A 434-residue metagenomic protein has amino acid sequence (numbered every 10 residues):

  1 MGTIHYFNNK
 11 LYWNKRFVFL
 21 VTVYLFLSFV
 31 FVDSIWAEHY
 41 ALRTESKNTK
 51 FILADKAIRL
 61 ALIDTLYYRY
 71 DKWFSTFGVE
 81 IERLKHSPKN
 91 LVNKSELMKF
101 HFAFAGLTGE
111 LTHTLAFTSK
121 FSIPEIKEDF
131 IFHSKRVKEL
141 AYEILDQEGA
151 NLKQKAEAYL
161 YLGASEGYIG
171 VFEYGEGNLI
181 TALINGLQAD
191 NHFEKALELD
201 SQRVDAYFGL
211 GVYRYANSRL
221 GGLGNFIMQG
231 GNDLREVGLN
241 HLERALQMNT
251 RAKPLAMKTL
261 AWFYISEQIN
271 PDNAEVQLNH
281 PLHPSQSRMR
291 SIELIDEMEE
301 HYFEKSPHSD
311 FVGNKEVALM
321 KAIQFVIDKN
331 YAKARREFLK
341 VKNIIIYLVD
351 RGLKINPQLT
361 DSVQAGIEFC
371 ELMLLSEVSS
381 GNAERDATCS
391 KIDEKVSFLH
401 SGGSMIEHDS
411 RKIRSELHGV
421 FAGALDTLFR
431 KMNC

Functional and structural regions predicted by a protein language model:
M1-N14: N-terminal secretory signal peptides that target proteins for export/translocation
L20-V30: Bacterial N-terminal signal peptides
V32-A37: Boundary at the C-terminal end of the N-terminal hydrophobic targeting segment
Y40-R43, L53-V79, L97-Q202, Y207-E293: Short coil/linker segments at helix-helix boundaries
K47-A54, L91, S218-G221, R251-A256 (+2 more regions): Generic helix N-cap/helix-start motif at coil->alpha-helix transitions
L84-S87, T108, A141, E148 (+8 more regions): Alpha-helical junction/boundary sensor with strong preference for TPR arrays
N90, L97, K155, R203 (+5 more regions): Residue-level recognition of tetratricopeptide repeat
Q358-M373, V378-C434: Terminal, low-structured helical/coil segments at or just beyond the last alpha-helical repeat
